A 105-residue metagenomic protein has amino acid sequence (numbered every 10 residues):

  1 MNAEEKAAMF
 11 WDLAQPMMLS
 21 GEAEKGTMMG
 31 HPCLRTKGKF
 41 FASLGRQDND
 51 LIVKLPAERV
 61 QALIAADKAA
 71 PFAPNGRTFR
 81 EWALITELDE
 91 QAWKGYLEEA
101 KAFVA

Functional and structural regions predicted by a protein language model:
M1-A105: Charge-dense, helix-prone N-terminal extensions
